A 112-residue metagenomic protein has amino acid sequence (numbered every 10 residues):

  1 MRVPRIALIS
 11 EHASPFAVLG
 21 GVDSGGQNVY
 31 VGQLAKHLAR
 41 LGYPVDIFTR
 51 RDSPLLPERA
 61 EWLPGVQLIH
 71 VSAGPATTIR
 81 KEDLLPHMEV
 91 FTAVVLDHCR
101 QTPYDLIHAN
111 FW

Functional and structural regions predicted by a protein language model:
M1-R2, L8, H12-S14, S24 (+1 more regions): A conserved catalytic-core segment of Leloir-type glycosyltransferases
G21-G32: Short amphipathic alpha-helical segment that frequently serves as the phosphate-/nucleotide-binding helix
A109-W112: Short His-centered aromatic/hydrophobic patch
